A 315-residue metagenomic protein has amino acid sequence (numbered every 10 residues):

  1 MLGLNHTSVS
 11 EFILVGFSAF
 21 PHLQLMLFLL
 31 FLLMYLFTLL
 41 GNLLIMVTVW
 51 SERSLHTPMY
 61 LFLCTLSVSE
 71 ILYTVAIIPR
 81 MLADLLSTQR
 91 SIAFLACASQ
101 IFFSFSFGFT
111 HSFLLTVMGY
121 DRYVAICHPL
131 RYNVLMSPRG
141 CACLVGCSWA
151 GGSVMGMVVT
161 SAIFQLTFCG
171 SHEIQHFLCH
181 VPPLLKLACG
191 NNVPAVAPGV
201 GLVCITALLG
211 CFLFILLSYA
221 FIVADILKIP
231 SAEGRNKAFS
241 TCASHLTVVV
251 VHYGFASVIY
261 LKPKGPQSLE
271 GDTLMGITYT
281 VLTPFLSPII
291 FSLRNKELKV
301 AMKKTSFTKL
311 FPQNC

Functional and structural regions predicted by a protein language model:
M1-C315: Transmembrane helical core of 7TM receptor-like proteins
